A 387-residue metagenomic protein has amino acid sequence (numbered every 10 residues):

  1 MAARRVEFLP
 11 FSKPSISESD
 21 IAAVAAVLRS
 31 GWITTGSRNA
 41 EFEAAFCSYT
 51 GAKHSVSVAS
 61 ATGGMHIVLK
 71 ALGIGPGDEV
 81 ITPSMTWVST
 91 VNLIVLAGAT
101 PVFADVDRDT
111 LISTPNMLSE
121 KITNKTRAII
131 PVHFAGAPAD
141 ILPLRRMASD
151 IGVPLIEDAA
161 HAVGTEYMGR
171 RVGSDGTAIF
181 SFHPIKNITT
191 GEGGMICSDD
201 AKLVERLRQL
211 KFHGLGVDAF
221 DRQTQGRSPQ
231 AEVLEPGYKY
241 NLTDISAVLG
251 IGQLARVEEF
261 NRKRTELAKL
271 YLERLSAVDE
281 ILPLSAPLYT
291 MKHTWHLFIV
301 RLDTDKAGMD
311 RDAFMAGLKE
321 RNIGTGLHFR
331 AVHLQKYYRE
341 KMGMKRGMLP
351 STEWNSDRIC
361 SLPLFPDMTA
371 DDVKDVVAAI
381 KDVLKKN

Functional and structural regions predicted by a protein language model:
M1-I33, S37, E232-L234, P363: N-terminal "arm"/small-domain region of PLP-dependent enzymes with the aminotransferase-like
W32-E79, L93-A97, F103-D105, R170: Phosphate-binding glycine-rich loop
A40-A44, Y49-S55, N116, A128-V132 (+4 more regions): PLP-dependent aminotransferase class I/II
V56, I81, V102, P154-I156 (+3 more regions): Structural detector of well-ordered beta-strand residues that form the stable sheet scaffold of enzyme domains
K70-A159, E166: PLP-dependent aminotransferase-like
E157-T189, E205, P229-L234: Conserved active-site segment immediately N-terminal to the catalytic lysine that forms the internal aldimine
S181, G194-D199, I251: Short beta-strand-to-turn element immediately C-terminal to the catalytic PLP-Schiff-base lysine in fold type I
T190-S198, D310-R311: Active-site-proximal alpha-helical scaffold in enzymes
